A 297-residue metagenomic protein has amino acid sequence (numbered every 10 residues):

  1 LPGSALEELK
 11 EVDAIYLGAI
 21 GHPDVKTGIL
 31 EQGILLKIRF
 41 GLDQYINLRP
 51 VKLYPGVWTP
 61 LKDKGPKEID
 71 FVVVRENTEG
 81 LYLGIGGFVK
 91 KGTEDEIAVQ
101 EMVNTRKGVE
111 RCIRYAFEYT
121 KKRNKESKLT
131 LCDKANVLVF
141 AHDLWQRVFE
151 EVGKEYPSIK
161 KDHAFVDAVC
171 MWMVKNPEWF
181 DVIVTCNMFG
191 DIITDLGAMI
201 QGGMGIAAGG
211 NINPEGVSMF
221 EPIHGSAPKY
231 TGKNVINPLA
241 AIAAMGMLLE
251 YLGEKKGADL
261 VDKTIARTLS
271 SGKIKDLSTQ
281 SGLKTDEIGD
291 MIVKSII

Functional and structural regions predicted by a protein language model:
L1-V99, M188-G190: N-terminal glycine-rich phosphate/adenylate-binding segment common to multiple enzyme folds
S4-E7, E11, K161-F180: A structured beta-alpha segment of the ubiquitous adenosine-cofactor-binding alpha/beta core
K10-A14, D43-Q44, P66-D70, T78 (+6 more regions): Short coil/turn connectors at secondary-structure junctions
T93-D167, W179: Glycine-rich phosphate/diphosphate-binding loop of Rossmann-like nucleotide-binding domains
R123-D133, Y156-A164, E254-D262, S270-G282: Flexible, glycine/charged-enriched surface loops at secondary-structure junctions
W172-K273: Glycine-rich phosphate/nucleotide-binding loop
S281-I297: Phosphate-binding loop/pocket of nucleotide- and phosphate-handling active sites
